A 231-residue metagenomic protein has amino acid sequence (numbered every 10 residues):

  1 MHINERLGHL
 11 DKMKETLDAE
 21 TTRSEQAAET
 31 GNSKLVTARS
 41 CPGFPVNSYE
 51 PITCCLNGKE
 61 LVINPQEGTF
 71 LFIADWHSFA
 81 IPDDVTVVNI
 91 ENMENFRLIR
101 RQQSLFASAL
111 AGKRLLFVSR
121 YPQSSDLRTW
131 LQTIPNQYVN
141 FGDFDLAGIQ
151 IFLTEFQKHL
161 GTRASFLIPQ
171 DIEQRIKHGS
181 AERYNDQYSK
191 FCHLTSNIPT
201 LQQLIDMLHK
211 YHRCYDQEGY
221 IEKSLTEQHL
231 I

Functional and structural regions predicted by a protein language model:
M1-P135, A147, L153-I231: Nucleic-acid enzyme cleavage-core boundary/entry regions
N140: Terminal peptide-recognition signature
